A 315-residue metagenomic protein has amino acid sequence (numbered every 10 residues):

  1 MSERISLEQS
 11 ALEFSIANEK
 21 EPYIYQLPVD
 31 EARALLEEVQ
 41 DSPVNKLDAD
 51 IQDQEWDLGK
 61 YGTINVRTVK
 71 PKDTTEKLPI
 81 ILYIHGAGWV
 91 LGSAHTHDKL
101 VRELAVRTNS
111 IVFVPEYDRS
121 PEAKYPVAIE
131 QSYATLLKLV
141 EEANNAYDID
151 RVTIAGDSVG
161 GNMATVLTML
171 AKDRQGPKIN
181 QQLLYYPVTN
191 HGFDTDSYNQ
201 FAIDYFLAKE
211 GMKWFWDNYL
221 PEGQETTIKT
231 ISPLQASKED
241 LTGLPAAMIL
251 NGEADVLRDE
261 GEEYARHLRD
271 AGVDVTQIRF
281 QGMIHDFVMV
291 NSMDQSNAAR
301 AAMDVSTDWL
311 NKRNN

Functional and structural regions predicted by a protein language model:
M1-P71, E225-T226, N297, N315: A glycine/proline-hinged amphipathic helix-loop "lid/cap" segment that gates access to hydrophobic ligand pockets
V66-K77, A236-L241: Short beta-strand-to-loop junctions in surface cap/lid or active-site-entrance loops
K77-A87: Short beta-strand element of the alpha/beta-hydrolase
H95-V114: Short amphipathic alpha-helix adjacent to the substrate-entry channel of hydrolases
A123-N144: Alpha/beta-hydrolase active-site loop
A146-S158: Alpha/beta-hydrolase fold nucleophile elbow
D150, T165-N315: Alpha/beta hydrolase fold serine-hydrolase catalytic domain that processes acyl esters and thioesters
G156-V166: Glycine-rich nucleophile elbow surrounding the catalytic serine of serine-hydrolase chemistry
